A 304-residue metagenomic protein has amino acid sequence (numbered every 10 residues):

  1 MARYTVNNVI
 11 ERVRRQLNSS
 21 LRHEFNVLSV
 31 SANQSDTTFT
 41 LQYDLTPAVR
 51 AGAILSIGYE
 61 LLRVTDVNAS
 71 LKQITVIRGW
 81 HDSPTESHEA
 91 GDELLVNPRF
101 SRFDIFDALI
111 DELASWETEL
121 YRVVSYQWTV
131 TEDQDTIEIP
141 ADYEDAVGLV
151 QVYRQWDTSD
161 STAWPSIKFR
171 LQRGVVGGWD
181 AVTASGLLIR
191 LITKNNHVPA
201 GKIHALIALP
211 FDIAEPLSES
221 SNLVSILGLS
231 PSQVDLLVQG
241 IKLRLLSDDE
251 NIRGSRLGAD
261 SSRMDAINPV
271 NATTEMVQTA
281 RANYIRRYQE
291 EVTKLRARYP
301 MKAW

Functional and structural regions predicted by a protein language model:
M1-N33, T46-L62, D66, S70-Q73 (+2 more regions): Glycine-enriched, solvent-exposed interface loops adjoining structured elements
T37-T40: Short glycine-/aliphatic-rich beta-strand segments at the starts of folded cytosolic domains
